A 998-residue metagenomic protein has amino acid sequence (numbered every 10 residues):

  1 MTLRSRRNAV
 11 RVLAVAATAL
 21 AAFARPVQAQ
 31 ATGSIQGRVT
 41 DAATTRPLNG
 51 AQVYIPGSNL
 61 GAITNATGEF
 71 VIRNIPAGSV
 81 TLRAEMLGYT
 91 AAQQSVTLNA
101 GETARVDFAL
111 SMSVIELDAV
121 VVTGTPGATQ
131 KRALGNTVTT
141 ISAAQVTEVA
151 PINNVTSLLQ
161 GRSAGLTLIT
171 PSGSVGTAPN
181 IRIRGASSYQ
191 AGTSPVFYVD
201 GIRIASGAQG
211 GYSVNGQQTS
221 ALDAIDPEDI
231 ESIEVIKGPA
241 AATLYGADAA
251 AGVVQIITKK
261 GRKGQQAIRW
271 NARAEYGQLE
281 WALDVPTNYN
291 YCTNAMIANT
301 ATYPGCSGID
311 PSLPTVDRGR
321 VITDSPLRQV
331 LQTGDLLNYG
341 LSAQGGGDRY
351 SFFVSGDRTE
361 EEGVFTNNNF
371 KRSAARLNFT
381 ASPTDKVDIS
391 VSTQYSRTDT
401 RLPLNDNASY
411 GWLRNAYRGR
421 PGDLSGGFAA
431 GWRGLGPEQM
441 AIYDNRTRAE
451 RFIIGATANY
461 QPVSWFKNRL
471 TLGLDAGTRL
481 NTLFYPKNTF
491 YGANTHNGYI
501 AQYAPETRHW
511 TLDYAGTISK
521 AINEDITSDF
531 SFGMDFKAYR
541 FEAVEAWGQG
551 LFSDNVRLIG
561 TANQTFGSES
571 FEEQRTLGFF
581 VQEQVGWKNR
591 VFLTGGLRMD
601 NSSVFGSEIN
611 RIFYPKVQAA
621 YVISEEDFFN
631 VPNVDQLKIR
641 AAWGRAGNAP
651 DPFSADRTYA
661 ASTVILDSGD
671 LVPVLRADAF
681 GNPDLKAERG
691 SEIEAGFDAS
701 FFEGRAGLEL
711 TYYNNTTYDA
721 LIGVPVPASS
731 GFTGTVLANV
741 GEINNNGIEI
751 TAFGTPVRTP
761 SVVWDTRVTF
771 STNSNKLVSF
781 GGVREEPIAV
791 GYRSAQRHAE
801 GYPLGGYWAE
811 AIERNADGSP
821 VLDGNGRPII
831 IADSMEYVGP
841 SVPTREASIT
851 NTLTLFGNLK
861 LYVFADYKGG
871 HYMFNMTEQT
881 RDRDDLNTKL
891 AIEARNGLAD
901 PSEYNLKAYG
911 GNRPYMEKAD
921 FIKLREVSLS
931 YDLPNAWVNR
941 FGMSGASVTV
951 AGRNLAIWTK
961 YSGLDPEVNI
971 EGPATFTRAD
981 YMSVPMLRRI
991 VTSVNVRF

Functional and structural regions predicted by a protein language model:
T2-S5, A14, F23-V120: Periplasm-facing N-terminal accessory domains of Gram-negative outer-membrane beta-barrel systems
R73, I202-K237: Short acidic/polar hinge/loop motifs at secondary-structure boundaries that mediate gating or recognition
K131, T140, P151-I152, R162-G165 (+8 more regions): Residues embedded in well-ordered regular secondary structure
R269-D317, A738, T755-S841, R953 (+1 more regions): Conserved small-residue
P314-V316, L327, G492, F566 (+3 more regions): Extracytoplasmic gating/loop element in the C-terminal half of outer-membrane beta-barrel translocons and assembly
R318-D357, E361-N368, A374-R451, N481-L483 (+5 more regions): Flexible loop and strand-edge segments within Gram-negative outer membrane beta-barrel domains
Q332-Y350, D357-T359, P437-L483, A501-N523 (+13 more regions): Outer-membrane beta-barrel transmembrane strands
V364-A374, Q394-S396, T400-A408, R451 (+4 more regions): Small-side-chain secondary-structure face that scaffolds active or pore-lining regions
